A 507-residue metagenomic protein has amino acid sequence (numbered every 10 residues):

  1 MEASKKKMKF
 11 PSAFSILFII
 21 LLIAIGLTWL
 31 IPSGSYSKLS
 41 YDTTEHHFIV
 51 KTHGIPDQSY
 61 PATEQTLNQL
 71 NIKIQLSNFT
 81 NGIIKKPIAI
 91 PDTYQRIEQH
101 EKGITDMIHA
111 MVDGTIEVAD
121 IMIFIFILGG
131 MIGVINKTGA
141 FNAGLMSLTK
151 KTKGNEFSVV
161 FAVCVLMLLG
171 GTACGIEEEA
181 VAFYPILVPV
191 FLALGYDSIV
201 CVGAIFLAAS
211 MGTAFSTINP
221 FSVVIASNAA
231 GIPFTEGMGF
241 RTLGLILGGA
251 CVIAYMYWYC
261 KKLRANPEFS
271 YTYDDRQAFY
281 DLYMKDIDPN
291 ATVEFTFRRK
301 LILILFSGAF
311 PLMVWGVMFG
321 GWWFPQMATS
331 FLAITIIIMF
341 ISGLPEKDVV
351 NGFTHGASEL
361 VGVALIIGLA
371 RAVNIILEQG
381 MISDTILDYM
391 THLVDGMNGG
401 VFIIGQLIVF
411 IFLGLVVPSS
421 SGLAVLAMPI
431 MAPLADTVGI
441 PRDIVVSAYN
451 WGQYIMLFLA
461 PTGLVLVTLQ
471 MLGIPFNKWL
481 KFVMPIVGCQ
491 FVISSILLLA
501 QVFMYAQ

Functional and structural regions predicted by a protein language model:
E2-F14, S35-V50, D57, G239-G352 (+3 more regions): Long, contiguous bundles of hydrophobic transmembrane helices that form the permeation core of multi-pass
E2-I16, Y184-D274, V293-K300, G463-L497 (+2 more regions): Membrane-core helix-loop-helix motifs of multi-pass transport proteins
P11, V394-Q507: C-terminal transmembrane helix pair
A13-L22, V50-N142, W322-T385: Core transmembrane alpha-helical segments of multi-pass membrane transporters/permeases
I16-L30, I125-G133, L166-G170, G212 (+6 more regions): Hydrophobic core segments of alpha-helical transmembrane domains in multi-pass membrane transport and ion-translocation
I116-M122, K150-A162, L194-V200, A357-A364 (+3 more regions): Membrane-interfacial loop-to-helix junctions in multi-pass transporters
I125, E156-G171, Y196-A214, G237 (+3 more regions): Alpha-helical transmembrane segments of multi-pass membrane proteins
F126, N155-I186, I367-A370, L377 (+2 more regions): Hydrophobic alpha-helical transmembrane segments of multi-pass integral membrane proteins, predominantly secondary
